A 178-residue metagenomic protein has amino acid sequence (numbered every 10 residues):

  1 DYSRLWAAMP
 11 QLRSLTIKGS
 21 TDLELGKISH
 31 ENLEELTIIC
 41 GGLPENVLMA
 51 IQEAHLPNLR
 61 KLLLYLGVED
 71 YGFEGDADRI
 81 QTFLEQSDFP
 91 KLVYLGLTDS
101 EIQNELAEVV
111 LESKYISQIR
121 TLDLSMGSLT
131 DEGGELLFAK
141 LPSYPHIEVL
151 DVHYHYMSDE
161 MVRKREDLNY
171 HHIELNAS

Functional and structural regions predicted by a protein language model:
D1, A7, Q11-K27, N32-Q103 (+5 more regions): Concave beta-strand-loop units of leucine-rich repeat
L106-A107, G133-F138, M161: Glycine-centered small-residue motifs that form tight turns and secondary-structure capping sites at repeat-unit
E112, A139, R163: Replace "anionic and nucleotidyl ligands
D159-R165: Low-complexity, intrinsically disordered Gly/Pro/Thr-rich segments
